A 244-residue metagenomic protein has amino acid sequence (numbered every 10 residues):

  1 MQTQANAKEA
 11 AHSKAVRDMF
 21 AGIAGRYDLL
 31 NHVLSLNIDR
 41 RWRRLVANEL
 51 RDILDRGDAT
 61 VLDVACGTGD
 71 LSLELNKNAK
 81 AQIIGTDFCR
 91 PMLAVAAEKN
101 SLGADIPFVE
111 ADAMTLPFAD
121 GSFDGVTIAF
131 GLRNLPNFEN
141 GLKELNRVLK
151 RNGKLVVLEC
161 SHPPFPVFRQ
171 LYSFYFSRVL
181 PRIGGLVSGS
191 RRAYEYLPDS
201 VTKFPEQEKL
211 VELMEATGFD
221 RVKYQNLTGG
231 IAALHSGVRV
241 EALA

Functional and structural regions predicted by a protein language model:
M1-D28, F176, V187: N-terminal, positively charged/glycine-rich alpha-helical extensions of SAM-dependent methyltransferases
A15, L158, H162-L213, T217 (+1 more regions): C-terminal alpha-helical "lid/dimerization" subdomain adjacent to the S-adenosyl-L-methionine
R26, L36-A59: Conserved alpha-helix/loop element of class I SAM-dependent methyltransferases that forms part of the SAM/SAH-binding
Y27, V126-T127: Hydrophobic beta-strand segment of the Class I
T60-T115: Class I SAM-dependent methyltransferase SAM/SAH-binding core
M114-G125: A short acidic, Gly/Pro-enriched loop at the edge of an enzyme's catalytic core that lines a small-molecule cofactor
E139-R151: A short glycine-rich, Lys/Arg-flanked "PGG" loop and its adjoining helix->strand segment in the class I
T217-A244: Core SAM-dependent methyltransferase catalytic element
